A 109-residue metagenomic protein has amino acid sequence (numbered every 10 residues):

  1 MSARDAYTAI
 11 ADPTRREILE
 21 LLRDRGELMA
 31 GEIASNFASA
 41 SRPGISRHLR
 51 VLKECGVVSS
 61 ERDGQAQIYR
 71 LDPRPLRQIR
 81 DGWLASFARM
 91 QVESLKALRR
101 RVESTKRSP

Functional and structural regions predicted by a protein language model:
M1-S2, D24, R77-P109: Amphipathic alpha-helical dimerization/coiled-coil segments that flank or bridge DNA-binding/regulatory modules
S2-P43, A66-Q78, G82: N-terminal helix-turn-helix DNA-binding core of bacterial DNA-binding proteins
T8, E20, K53, S59 (+1 more regions): A cross-family signal for key residues in well-ordered alpha-helices that form functional helical elements
S46: Conserved catalytic core of two-component sensor histidine kinases
L49-R50: Short, hydrophobic-biased segments on the C-terminal half of alpha helices that form "recognition helices"
K53-G64, R70: Beta-hairpin "wing" of winged helix-turn-helix
